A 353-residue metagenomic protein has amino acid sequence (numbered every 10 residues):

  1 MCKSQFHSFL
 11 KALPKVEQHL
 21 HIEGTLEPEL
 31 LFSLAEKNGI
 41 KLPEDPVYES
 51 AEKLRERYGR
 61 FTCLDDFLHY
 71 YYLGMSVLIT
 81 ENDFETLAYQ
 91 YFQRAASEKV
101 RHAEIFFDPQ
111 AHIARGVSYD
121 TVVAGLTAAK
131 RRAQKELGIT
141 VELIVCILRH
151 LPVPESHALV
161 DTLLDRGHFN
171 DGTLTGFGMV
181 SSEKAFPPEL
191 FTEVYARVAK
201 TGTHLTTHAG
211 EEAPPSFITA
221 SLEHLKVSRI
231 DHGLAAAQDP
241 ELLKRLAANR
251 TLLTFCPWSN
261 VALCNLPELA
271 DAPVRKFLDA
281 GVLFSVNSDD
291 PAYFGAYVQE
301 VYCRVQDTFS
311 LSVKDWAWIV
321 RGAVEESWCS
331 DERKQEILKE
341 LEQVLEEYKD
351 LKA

Functional and structural regions predicted by a protein language model:
M1-T203, E212-F217, H224-R229, L234-A353: Metal-cofactor-binding active-site regions of metalloenzymes
L205-T207: Extended, hydrophobic alpha-helical segments in both membrane/secreted and soluble proteins
